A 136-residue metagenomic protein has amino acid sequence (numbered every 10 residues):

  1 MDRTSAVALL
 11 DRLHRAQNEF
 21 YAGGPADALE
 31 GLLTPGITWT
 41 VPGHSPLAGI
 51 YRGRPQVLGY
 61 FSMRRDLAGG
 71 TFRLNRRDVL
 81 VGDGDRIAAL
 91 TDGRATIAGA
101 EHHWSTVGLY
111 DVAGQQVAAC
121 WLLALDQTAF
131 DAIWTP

Functional and structural regions predicted by a protein language model:
M1-P35, P136: Short, low-complexity N-terminal intrinsically disordered segments enriched in polar/charged residues
M1-S5, S62-P136: A beta-strand edge to alpha-helix "cap/lid" segment located at domain peripheries
T4-N18, W39-T40, Q56-F61, D83-G84 (+1 more regions): Short charge-dense sequence patches
L13, A28-L29, I37, G53 (+4 more regions): Hydrophobic pocket/interface hotspot
A16-F20, H44-L47, A95: Short histidine/acidic/glycine/proline-rich micro-motifs that form metal- and phosphate-coordinating active-site loops
A26-D83: A solvent-exposed, acidic/Ser-Thr-rich amphipathic alpha-helical stretch
